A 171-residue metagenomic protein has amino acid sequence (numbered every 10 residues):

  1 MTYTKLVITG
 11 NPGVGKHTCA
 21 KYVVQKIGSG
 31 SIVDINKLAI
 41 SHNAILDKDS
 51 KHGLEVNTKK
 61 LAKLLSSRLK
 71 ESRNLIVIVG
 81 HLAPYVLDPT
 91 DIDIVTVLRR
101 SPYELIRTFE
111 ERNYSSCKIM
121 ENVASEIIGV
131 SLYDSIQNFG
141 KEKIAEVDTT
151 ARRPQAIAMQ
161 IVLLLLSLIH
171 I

Functional and structural regions predicted by a protein language model:
I8: Hydrophobic anchor at the beta1->P-loop junction of P-loop NTPases
N11: P-loop (Walker A) phosphate-binding loop of NTP-binding proteins
V14: ATP-binding Walker
H17: Walker A/P-loop
G30-L87: ATP-dependent small-molecule kinase phosphotransfer cores that center on conserved nucleotide phosphate-binding segments
V79-K118: ATP-dependent NMP and nucleoside kinases share a basic, alpha-helical "lid"
S116-L164: Small-molecule kinase domains that catalyze NTP-dependent phosphoryl transfer to phosphate-bearing small molecules
I169-I171: Conserved small/polar residues in nucleotide/adenosyl-binding loops
